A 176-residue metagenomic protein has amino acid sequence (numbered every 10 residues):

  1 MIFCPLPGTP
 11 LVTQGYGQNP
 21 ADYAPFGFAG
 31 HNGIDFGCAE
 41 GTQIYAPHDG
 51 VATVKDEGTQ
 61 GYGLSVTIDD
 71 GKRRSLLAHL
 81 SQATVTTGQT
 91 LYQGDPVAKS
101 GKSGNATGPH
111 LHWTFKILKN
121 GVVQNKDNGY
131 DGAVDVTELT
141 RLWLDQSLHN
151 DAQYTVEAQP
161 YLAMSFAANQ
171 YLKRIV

Functional and structural regions predicted by a protein language model:
M1-L11, G37, T86-Y92, T114-V176: Acidic, glycine-rich catalytic/binding loops that coordinate metals and/or anionic ligands
F3-P7, T42-D49: Short coil-to-beta-strand transition motifs
L11-A46: Short glycine/threonine/proline-enriched tight-turn/helix- or strand-capping micro-motif at secondary-structure
G15, K55-E57, A83, S100-S103: Residue-level recognition of beta-strand microenvironments
F28-N32, A46-T87, P109-I117: Zn2+-dependent peptidoglycan hydrolase active-site motif and core
F36, S65-I68, Y92-A106, W113: Short hydrophobic beta/alpha edge segments that flank linear recognition/processing sites
T42, K72-R74, Y130: Short acidic/polar mixed-charge low-complexity motifs
I44, G50-A52, G88-S100: A structural signal for short beta-strand/turn segments enriched in small hydrophobics and glycine
